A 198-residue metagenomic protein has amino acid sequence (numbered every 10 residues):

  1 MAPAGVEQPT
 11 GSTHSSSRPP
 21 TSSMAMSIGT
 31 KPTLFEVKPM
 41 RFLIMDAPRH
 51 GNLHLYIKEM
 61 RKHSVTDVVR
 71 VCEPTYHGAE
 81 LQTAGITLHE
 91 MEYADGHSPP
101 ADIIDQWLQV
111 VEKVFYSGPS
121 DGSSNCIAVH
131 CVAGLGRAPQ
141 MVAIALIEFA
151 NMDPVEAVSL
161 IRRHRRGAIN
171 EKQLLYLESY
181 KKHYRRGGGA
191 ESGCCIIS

Functional and structural regions predicted by a protein language model:
M1-S27: Cytosolic, low-complexity regulatory segments enriched in Ser/Pro/Gly with interspersed Lys/Arg in eukaryotic signaling
A2-A4, G188-I197: Extreme C-terminal disordered tails of eukaryotic proteins encode short linear targeting/docking signals used
S22-A128, I144-R186: Cysteine-based protein phosphatase catalytic domain of the PTP/DSP
C131: Short cysteine clusters
G134: Conserved G/P- and acidic residue-centered "switch" motifs that form tight phosphate/ATP-binding loops in soluble
R137: Conserved SAM/SAH-binding loop-helix junction of Class I S-adenosyl-L-methionine-dependent methyltransferases
Q140-M141: Hydrophobic positions on the alpha1 helix immediately C-terminal to the Walker A/P-loop
